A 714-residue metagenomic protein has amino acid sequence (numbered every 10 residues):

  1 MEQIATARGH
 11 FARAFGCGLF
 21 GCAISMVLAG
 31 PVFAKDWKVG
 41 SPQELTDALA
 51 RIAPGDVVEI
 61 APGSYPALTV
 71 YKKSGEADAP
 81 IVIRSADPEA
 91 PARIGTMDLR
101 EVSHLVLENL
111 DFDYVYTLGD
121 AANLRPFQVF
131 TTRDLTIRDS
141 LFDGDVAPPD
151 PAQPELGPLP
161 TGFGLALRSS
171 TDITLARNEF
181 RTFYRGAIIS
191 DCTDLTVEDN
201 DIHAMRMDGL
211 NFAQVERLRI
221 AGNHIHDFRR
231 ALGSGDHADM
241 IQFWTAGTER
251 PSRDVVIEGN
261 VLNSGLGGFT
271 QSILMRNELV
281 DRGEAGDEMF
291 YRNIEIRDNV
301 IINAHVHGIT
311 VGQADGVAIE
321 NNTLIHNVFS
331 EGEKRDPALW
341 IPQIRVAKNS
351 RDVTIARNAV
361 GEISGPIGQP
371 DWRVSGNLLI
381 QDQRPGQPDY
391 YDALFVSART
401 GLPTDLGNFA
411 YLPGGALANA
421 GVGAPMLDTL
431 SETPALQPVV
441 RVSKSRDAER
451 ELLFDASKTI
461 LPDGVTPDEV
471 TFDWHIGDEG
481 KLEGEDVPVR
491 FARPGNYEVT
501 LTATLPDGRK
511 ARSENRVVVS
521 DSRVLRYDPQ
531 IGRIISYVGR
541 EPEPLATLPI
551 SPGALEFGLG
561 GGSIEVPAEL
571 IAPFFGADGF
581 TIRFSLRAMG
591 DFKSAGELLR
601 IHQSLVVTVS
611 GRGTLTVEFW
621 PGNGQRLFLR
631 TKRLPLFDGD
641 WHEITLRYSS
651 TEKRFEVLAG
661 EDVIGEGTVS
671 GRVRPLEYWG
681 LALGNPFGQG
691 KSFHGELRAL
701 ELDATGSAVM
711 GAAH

Functional and structural regions predicted by a protein language model:
T46, A50-P54, Y65-V82, A90-T136 (+3 more regions): Extracellular beta-strand-rich solenoid/capping regions of secreted or surface-exposed proteins that bind or remodel
D56-E59, G157-P158, D336-S443, A456 (+6 more regions): Acidic, glycine- and Ser/Thr-rich low-complexity intrinsically disordered tracts in extracellular/secreted proteins
P80, R84-D87, S103-Y114, R133-V146 (+13 more regions): Right-handed parallel beta-helix
E432-R523: Extracellular/lumenal mature domains of secreted and surface-exposed proteins
E479, P488, A492-T504, G508-G562 (+5 more regions): Extracytoplasmic low-complexity segments
D521-I531, S536, G560-P621, R654 (+2 more regions): Extracellular glycan-recognition modules
F619-E643: Short, aromatic/His-centered strand-loop micro-motif at the edge of beta-sheets
G667-E696: Flexible glycan-contacting loops in extracellular carbohydrate-active proteins
